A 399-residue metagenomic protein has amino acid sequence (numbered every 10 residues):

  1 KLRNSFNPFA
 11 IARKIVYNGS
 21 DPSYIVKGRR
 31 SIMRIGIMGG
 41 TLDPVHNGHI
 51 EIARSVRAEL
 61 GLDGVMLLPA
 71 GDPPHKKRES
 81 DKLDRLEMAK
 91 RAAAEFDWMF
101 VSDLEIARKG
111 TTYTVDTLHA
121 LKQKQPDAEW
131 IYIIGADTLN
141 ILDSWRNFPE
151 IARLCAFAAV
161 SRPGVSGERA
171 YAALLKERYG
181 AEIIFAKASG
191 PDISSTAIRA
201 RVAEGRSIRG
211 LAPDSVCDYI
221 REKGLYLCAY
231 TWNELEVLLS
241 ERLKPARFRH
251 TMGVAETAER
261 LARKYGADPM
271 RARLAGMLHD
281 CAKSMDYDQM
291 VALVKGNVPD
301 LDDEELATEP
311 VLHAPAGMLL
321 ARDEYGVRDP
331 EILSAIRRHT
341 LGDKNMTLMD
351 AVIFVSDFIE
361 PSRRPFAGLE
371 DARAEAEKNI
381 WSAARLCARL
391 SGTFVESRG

Functional and structural regions predicted by a protein language model:
L2-F9: Extreme N-terminal basic, low-complexity initiation segments that serve as generic localization/processing leaders
F6, S20-S23: Intrinsically disordered, low-complexity segments enriched in serine/proline and basic residues
Y17, Y24-T231: Nucleotidyltransferase catalytic core that binds NTPs
H46-H49, H75, H250, H279 (+2 more regions): Histidine-centered active-site/metal-ligand motif
L225-L243: Extreme N-terminal tail/first-helix region
V237-E241, E259, K264-R385: Divalent metal-dependent catalytic cores for phosphoryl transfer on phosphate-bearing substrates
R247: All-alpha helical catalytic cores of prenyl diphosphate-utilizing isoprenoid enzymes
